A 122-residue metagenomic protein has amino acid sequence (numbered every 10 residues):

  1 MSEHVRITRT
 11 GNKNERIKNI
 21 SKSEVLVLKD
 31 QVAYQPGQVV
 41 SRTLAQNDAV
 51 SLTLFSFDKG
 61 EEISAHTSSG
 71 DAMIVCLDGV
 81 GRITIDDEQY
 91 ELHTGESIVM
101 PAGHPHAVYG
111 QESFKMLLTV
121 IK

Functional and structural regions predicted by a protein language model:
M1-A49, T84: A short, N-terminal "cap"/entry segment at the start of jelly-roll beta-barrel domains of the cupin/DSBH fold
G37-Q38, S51-S68: Conserved short histidine dyad/triad with adjacent acidic residue
G70-R82, D86: Glycine- and acidic-residue-biased ligand/ion/polar-headgroup-sensing regions
L77-D78, H93-T94, E112: A cytosolic small-molecule/anion-sensing beta-strand core signal
D87-A102: Short acidic-glycine-tyrosine-enriched beta hairpin
A102-K122: Ligand-binding loop in jelly-roll beta-barrel domains
